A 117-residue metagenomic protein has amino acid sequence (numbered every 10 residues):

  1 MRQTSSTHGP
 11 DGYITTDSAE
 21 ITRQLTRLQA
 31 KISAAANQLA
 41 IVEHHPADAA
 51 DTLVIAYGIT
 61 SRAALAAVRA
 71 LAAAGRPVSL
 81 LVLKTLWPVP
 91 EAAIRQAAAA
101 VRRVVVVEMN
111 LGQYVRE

Functional and structural regions predicted by a protein language model:
M1-E117: Flexible, low-complexity linker and terminal segments
